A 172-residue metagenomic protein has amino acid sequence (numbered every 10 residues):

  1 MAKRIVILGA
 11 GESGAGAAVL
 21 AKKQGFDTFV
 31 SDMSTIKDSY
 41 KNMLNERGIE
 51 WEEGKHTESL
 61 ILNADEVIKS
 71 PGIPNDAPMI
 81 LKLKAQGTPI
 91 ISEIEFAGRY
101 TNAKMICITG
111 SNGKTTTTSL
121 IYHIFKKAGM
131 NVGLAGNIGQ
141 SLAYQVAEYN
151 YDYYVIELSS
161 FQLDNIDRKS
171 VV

Functional and structural regions predicted by a protein language model:
M1-S92, F96: N-terminal leader/targeting and accessory segments in enzymes
K23, S59-L62, P71-V172: Phosphate-binding loop of NTP-binding sites
